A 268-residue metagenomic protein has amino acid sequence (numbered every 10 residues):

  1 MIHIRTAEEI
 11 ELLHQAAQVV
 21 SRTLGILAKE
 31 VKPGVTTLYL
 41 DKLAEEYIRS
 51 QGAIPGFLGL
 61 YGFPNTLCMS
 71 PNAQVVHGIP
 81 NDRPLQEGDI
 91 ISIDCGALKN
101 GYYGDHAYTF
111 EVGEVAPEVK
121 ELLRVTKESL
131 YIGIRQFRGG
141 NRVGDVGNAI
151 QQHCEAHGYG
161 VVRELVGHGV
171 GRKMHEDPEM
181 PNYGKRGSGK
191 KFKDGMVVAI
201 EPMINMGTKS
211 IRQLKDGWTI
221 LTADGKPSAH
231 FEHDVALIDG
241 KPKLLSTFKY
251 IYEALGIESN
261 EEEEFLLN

Functional and structural regions predicted by a protein language model:
M1-N268: Active-site neighborhoods and metal-handling regions in enzymes and metal-associated proteins
